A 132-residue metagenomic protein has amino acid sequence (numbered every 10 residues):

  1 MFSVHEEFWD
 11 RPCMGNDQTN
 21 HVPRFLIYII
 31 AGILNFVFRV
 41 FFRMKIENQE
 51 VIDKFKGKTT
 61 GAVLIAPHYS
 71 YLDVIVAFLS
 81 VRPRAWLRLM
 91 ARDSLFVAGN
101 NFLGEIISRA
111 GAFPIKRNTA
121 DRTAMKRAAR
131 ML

Functional and structural regions predicted by a protein language model:
M1-W9: Soluble, non-transmembrane catalytic domains of enzymes that act on hydrophobic metabolites at membranes
F8-Q18: A short, surface-exposed helix-loop junction/capping segment
P23, I27, A31, R43-L132: Soluble catalytic domains of membrane acyltransferases
